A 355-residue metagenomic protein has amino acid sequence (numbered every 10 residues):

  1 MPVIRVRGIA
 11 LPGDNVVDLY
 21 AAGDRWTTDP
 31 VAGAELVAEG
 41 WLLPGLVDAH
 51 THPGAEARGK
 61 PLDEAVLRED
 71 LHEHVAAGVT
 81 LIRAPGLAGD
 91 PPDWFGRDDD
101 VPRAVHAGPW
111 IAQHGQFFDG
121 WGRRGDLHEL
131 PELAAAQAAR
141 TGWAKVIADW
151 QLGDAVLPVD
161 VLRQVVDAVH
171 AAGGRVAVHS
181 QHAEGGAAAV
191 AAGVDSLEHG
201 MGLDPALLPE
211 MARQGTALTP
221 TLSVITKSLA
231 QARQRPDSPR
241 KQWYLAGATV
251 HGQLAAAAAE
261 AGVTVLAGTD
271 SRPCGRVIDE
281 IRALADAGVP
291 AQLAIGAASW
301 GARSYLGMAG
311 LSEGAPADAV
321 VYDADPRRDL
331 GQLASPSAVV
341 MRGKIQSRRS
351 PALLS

Functional and structural regions predicted by a protein language model:
M1-A34, W41-L42, A324-D329, K344-I345: N-terminal metal-binding scaffold of metallo-dependent hydrolase/deaminase domains
P2-I4, P30-H72, T80: Replace "His-x-His-based motif
D24, E39, V47-H50, G78 (+12 more regions): Divalent metal-coordination and catalytic microenvironments
E64-A172, Q214-I225, Q231: Divalent-metal coordination cores built from histidine and acidic residues
G153-T249, E260-L266, S271-R272, G288-P290 (+1 more regions): Active-site core of metal-dependent hydrolases
A171, G247-D325: His/Asp/Glu-enriched, well-ordered alpha-helical/loop segment that forms or immediately abuts the divalent-metal
W300-G301, E313-S355: C-terminal cap of metal-dependent C-N hydrolases
